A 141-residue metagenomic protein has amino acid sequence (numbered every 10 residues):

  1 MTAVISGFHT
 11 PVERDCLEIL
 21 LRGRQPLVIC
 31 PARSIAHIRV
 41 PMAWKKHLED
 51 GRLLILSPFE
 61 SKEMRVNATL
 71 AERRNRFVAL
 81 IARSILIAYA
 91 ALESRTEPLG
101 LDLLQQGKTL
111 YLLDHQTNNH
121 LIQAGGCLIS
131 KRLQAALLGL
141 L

Functional and structural regions predicted by a protein language model:
M1-L141: Glycine-biased, small-residue-rich flexible motifs in mid-sequence functional cores and linkers
